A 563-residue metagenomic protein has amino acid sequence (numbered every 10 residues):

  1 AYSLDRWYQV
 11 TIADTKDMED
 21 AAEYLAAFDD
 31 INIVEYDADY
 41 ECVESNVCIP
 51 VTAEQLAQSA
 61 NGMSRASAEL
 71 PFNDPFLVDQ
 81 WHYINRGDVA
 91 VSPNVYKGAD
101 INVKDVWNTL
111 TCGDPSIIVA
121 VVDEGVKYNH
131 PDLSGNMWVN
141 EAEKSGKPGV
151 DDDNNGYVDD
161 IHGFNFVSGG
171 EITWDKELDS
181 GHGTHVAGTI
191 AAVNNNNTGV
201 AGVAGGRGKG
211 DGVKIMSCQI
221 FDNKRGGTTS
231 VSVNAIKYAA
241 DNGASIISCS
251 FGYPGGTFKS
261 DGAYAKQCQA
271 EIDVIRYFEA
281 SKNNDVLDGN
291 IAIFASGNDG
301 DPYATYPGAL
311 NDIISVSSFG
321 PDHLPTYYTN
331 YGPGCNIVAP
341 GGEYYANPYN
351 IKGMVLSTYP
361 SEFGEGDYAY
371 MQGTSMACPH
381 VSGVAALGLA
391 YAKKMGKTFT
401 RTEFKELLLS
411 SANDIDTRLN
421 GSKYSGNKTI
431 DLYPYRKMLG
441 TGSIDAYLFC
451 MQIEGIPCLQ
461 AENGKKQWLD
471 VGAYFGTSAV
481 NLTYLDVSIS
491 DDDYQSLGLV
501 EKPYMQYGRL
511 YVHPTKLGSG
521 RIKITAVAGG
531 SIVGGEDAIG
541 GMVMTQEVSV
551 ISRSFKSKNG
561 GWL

Functional and structural regions predicted by a protein language model:
D5-W7, A26-I118, V126-D132, G169 (+1 more regions): Protease zymogen maturation seam
N32, G98-G170, H185-T189, V193 (+2 more regions): Acidic-leg catalytic submotif of subtilisin-like serine proteases
V106, V122-N129, A142-N155, E177-S180 (+7 more regions): Flexible, small-residue-rich helix->loop connector segments that border functional cores
N108, G113-P115, E124, D132 (+6 more regions): Substrate-binding/access-modulating region of protease and related hydrolase catalytic domains
D151-N154, V158, T417, D486-G508: Low-complexity "stalk/linker" and mucin-like segments enriched in Ser/Thr/Pro/Ala/Gly
A187-I190, M216-D222, K237, S245 (+3 more regions): Hydrolase catalytic cores
A244-F251, G289-N290, Y327, A390-S478 (+1 more regions): C-terminal subdomain of the subtilisin-like protease fold in secreted/lumenal serine endopeptidases
G508-R521: Extracellular/luminal low-complexity segments enriched in Ser/Thr/Pro
